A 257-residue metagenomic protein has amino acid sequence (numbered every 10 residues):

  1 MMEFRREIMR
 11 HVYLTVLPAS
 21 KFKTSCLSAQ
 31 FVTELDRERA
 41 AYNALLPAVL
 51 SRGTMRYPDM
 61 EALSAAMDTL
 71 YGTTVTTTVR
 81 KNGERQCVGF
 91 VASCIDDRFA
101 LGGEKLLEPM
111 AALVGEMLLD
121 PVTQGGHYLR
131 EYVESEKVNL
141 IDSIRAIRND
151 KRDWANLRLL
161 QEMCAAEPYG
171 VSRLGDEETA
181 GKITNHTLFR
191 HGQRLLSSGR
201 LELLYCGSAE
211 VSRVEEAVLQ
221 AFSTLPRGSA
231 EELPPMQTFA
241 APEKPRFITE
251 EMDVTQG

Functional and structural regions predicted by a protein language model:
M1-T73, D176, F189-G257: His/Glu-rich zincin catalytic helix
T15-L17, K23-N43, M60-E116, R152-G175 (+1 more regions): M16 family metallopeptidases and their MPP-like homologs
V49-R52, L70, E116-P121, S143: Structured segments of extracytoplasmic/periplasmic soluble domains in secreted or envelope-associated proteins
G53-R56, R98-L101, D120-L129: Short, polar/flexible loop-turn hinges at active-site or ligand-entry regions and domain interfaces
S64-A65, D120-I144, E232-A240: Acidic/histidine-enriched alpha-helical segments
A112-T123, Q220-S229: A common structural junction motif
G126-R194: Compact, aliphatic and Gly/Pro-tolerant "microcore" segments centered on a short helix or tight beta-hairpin and their
